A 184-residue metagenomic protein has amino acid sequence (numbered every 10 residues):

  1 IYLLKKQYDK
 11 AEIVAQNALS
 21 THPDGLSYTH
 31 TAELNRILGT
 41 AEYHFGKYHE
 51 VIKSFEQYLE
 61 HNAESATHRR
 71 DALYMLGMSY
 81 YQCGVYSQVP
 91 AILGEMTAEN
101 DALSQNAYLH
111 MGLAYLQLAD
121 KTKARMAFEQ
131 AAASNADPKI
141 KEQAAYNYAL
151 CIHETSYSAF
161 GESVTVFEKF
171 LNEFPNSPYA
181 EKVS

Functional and structural regions predicted by a protein language model:
I1-S184: Acidic, polar-rich low-complexity tracts and alpha-helical solenoid repeat scaffolds
